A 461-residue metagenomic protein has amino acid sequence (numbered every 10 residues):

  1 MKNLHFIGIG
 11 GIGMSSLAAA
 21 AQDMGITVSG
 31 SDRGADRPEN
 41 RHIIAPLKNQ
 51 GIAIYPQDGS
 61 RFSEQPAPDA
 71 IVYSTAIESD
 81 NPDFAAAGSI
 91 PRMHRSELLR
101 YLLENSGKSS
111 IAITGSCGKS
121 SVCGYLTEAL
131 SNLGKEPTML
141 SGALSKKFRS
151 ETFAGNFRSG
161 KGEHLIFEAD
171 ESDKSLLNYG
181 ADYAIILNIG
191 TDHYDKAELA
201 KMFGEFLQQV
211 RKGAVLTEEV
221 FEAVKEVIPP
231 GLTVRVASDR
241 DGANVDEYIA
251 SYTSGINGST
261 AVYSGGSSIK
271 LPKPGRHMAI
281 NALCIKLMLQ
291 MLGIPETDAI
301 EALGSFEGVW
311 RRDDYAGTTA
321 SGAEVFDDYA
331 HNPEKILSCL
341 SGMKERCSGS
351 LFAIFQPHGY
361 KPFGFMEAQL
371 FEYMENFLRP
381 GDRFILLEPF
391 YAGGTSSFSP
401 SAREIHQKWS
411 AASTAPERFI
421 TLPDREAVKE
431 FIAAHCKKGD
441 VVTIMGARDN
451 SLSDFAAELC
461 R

Functional and structural regions predicted by a protein language model:
M1-I54, P66-I71, G88-I90, G204 (+3 more regions): ATP-dependent carboxylate-amine ligase
I9, D32, D58, S74-A76 (+13 more regions): Fold-independent oxyanion-binding glycine-rich loops and adjacent beta-strand/coil segments at enzyme active sites
I12, G275-L283: Short, conserved micro-motifs enriched in small and acidic residues
A20-M24, F62-P66, T75, S79-T233 (+3 more regions): Phosphate-binding loop of NTP-binding sites
Y55-G59, M93-R100, L140, E218-E219 (+4 more regions): Beta-strand->loop->alpha-helix junctions that form or flank phosphate-binding loops in nucleotide-handling enzymes
P66-S74, G242-E247: Short, well-ordered secondary-structure micro-motifs within conserved domains or adaptor modules
K108-S109, D239, Y263-L271, G317-A323: Glycine/charged-rich beta-loop-alpha catalytic/anionic-binding loops adjacent to active sites
I111-C123, S251-Y263, S267-I269, V441-I444: A polyampholytic, Gly/Pro-enriched intrinsically disordered region
